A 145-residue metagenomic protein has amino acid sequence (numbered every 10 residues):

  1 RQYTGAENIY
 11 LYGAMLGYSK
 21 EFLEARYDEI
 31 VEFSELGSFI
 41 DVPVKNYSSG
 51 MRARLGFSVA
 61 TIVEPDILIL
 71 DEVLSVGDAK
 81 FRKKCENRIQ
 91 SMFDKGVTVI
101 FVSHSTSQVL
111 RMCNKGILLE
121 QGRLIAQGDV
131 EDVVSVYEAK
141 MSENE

Functional and structural regions predicted by a protein language model:
Y10, F22-F39: Conserved ABC ATPase "signature" region
T61-L70: A short, proline-enriched helix->beta-strand linker immediately N-terminal to the Walker B motif in ABC-type P-loop
R82-K95: Helical segment within the ABC ATPase nucleotide-binding domain
S103-H104: H-loop/switch region of ABC-family ATPase nucleotide-binding domains
V109-R111: A short, surface-exposed alpha-helical micro-motif characterized by mixed small hydrophobic and charged/polar residues
Q121-G122, Y137: Conserved ABC ATPase "signature" C-loop
Q127-G128: ABC ATPase "signature
